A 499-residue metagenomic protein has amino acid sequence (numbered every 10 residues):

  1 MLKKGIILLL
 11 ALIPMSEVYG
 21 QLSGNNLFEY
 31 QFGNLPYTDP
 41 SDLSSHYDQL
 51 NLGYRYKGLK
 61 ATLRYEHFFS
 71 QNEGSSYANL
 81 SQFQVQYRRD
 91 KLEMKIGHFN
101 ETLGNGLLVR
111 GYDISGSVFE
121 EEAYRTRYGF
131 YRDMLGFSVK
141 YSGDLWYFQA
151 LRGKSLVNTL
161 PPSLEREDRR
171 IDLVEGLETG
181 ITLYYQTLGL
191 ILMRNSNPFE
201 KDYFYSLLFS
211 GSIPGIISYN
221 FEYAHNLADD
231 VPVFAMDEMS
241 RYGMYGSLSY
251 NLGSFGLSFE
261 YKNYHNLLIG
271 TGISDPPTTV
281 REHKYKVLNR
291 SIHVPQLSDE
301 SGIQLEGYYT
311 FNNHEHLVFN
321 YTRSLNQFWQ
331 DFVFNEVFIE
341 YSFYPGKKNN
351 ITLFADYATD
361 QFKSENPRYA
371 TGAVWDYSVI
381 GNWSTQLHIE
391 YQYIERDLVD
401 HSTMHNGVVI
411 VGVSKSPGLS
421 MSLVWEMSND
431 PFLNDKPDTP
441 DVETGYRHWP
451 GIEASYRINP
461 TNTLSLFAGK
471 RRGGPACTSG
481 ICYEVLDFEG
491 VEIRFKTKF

Functional and structural regions predicted by a protein language model:
K4-P14: Sec-dependent N-terminal signal peptides
Y19-Y37, H46, Y54-L63, M94 (+1 more regions): Transmembrane beta-strand segments of Gram-negative outer membrane beta-barrel proteins
E29-Q31, T38-Y47, R64, A78 (+2 more regions): Exposed, low-structure sequence patches enriched in small/polar residues
F32-D42, N51, H67-G74, Q84: Asp/Glu-centered strand-loop micro-motifs enriched in Gly/Pro and often flanked by an aromatic residue
Q49-R55, T62, Q84-Q86, L177-E178: Predominantly transmembrane beta-strands of Gram-negative outer membrane beta-barrel pores used for transport
L59-R152, S247-T271: Outer membrane beta-barrel
G111-F119, Y124, R169-L173, F204 (+1 more regions): A subset of solvent-exposed loop/turn segments in beta-rich extracellular surface proteins, enriched in glycine
Y131-L135, Y147-E200: Hydrophobic, small-residue-rich alpha-helical packing segments that form membrane-like cores
